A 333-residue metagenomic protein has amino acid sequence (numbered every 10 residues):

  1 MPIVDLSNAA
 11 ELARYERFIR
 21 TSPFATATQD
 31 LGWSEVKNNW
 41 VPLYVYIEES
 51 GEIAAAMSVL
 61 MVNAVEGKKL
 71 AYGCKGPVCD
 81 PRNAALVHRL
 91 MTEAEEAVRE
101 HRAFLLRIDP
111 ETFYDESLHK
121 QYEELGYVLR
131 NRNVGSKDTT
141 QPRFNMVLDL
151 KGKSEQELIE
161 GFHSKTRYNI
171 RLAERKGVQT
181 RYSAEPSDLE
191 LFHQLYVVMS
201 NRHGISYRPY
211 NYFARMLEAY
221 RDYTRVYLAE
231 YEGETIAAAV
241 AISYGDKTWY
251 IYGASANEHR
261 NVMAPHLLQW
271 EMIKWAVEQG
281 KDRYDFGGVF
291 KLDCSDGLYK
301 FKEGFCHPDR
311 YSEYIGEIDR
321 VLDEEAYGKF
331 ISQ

Functional and structural regions predicted by a protein language model:
I3-S50, A54-G67, P110-D115, L125-N261: A conserved beta-strand-loop-helix scaffold within acyl/acetyltransferase catalytic domains
W40-P42, E100-A103, K281-D282: Short, high-confidence coil segments that cap the C-terminus of an alpha-helix and link into the following beta-strand
L43, M61, Q121-E155, D282-Q333: Active-site/acyl-donor-binding loops of N-acyltransferases
G73: Flexible glycine-rich active-site/ligand-binding loops centered on an Asp-His dyad
V78-L129: A gly/proline- and charged-residue-enriched helix-loop-helix capping module
P81, H88-A97, A214-K329: Aromatic (often tryptophan-rich) hydrophobic motifs at membrane interfaces
L105-I108, R181, Y284-G287: Short catalytic-loop micro-motif centered on adjacent basic/acidic residues
